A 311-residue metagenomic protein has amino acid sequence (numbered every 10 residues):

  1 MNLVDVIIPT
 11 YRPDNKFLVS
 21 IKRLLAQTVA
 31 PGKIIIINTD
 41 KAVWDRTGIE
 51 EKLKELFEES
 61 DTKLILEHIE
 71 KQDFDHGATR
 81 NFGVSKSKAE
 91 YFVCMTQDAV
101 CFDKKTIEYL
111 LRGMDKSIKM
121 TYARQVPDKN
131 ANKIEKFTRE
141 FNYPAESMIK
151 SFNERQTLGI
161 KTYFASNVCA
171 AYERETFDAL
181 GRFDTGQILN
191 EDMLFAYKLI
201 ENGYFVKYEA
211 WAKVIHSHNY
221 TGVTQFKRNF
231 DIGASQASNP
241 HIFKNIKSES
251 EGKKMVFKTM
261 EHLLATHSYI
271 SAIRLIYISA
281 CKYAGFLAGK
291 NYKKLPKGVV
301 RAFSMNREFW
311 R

Functional and structural regions predicted by a protein language model:
P13-A26: Short, well-formed alpha-helical segments that are part of the catalytic scaffolds of diverse glycosyltransferases
G32-A42, E67-I69: Short beta-strand/loop segment that forms part of the nucleotide-sugar
E70-S87: Glycine-rich, basic loop-to-helix element that forms the pyrophosphate-binding segment of sugar-nucleotide handling
F92: Short aromatic/hydrophobic "clamp" motif used to bind/position activated sugar donors
K104-K136: Conserved donor NDP-sugar-binding/catalytic core segment of glycosyltransferases
F141-T162: Short, flexible, basic/aromatic active-site loop/helix in glycosyltransferases
L189-F195: Acidic donor-binding loop at a coil-to-helix junction in glycosyltransferase catalytic cores that engages
D231-A234, S238, N245-R311: Non-catalytic, C-terminal membrane-associated alpha-helical segments of glycosyltransferases
